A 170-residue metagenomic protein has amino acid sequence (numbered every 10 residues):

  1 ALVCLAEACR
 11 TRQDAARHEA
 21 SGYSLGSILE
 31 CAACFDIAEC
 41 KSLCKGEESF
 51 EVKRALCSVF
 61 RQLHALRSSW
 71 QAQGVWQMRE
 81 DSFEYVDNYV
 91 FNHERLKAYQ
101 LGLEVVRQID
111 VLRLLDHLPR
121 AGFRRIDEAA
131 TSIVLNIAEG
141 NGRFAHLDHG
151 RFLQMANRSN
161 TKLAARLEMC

Functional and structural regions predicted by a protein language model:
A1-C170: Amphipathic alpha-helical assembly/interaction segments
